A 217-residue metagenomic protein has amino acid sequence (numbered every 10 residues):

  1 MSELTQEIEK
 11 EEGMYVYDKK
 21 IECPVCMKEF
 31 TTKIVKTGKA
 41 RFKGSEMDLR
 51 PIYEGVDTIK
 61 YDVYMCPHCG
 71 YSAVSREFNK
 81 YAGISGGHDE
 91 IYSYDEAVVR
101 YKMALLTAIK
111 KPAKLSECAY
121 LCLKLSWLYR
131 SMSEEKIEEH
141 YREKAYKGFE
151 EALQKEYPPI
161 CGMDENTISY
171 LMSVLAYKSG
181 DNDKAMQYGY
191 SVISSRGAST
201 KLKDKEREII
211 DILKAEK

Functional and structural regions predicted by a protein language model:
M1-I84: N-terminal cysteine/histidine-rich coordination modules
M1-T5, E9-E12, S85-A104, R196-K201: Short, intrinsically disordered terminal segments enriched in charged and Pro/Gly residues
A82-D89, D95-E134, M163-K178: Amphipathic alpha-helical repeat scaffolds of TPR domains
A104, K111, A145, A152-K155 (+3 more regions): Alpha-helical solenoid scaffolds that mediate protein-protein interactions, centered on TPR/SEL1-like repeats but also
E117, I137, Y141-K144, Y157-E165 (+2 more regions): Structural signature of alpha-solenoid helical repeat junctions
M132-K136, L171-K184, I209-K217: Alpha-helical linker/edge segments of TPR/alpha-solenoid repeat scaffolds and analogous pre-/post-domain helices
N166-K205: Extended alpha-helical scaffolding segments
